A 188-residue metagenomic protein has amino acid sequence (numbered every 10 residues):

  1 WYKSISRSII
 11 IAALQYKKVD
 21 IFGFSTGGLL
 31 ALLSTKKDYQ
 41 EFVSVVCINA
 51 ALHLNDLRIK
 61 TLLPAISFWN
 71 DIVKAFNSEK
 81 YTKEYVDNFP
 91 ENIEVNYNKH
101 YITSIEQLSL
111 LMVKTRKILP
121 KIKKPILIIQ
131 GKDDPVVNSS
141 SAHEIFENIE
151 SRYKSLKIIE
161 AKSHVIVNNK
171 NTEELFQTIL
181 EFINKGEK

Functional and structural regions predicted by a protein language model:
K3-D20: Conserved acidic catalytic loop of the alpha/beta-hydrolase fold
G23-G27, A31: Gly/Ala-rich beta-loop-alpha elbow adjacent to hydrolase catalytic centers
V46-D56: Active-site nucleophile loop of the alpha/beta-hydrolase fold
Y101-I118: Active-site nucleophile elbow and catalytic-triad environment of alpha/beta-hydrolase enzymes
I122, I128-Q130, D134: Short beta-strand/loop motif that positions the catalytic acidic residue of the alpha/beta-hydrolase fold
K124, N138-E147: Short alpha-helix in the alpha/beta-hydrolase fold that links the catalytic acid
H143, E147-V165: Catalytic histidine neighborhood in serine/cysteine hydrolases with alpha/beta-hydrolase-type architecture
E160-K188: Catalytic active-site module of serine/aspartate enzymes centered on a nucleophile-bearing elbow/loop
